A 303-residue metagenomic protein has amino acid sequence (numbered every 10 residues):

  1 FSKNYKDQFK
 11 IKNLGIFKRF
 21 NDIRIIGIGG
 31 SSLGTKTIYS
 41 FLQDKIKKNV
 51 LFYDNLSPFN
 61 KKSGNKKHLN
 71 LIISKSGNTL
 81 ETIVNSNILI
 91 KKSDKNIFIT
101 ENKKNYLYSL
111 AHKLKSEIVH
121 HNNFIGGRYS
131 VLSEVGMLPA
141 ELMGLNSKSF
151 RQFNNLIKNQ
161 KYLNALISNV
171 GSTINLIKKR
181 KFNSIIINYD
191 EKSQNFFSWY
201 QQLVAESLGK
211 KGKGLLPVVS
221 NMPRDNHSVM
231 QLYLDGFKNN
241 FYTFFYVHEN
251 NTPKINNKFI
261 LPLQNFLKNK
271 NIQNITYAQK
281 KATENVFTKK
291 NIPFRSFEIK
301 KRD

Functional and structural regions predicted by a protein language model:
F1-N21: Cofactor-/ligand-binding subdomain signature composed of acidic, glycine-rich, tryptophan-containing flexible loops
I11, K95-T243: Active-site phosphate/pyrophosphate-binding segments
I11, N55-G64, V170-N175, Y246 (+1 more regions): Short, charged beta->alpha transition segments
K18-Y162: Glycine-rich phosphate-binding loops that contact phosphosugars or nucleotide phosphates
I25, N70-I72, F98, I186 (+2 more regions): Structural beta-sheet core signal
G30-S31, S76-N78, G126, E191-S193 (+3 more regions): Short, glycine-/Ser/Thr-/acidic-enriched flexible segments
I38-N49, K91-K92, L203-G214, V286-K289: Short helix-loop-beta junction
V218-K301: Helicase-primase coupling helices
